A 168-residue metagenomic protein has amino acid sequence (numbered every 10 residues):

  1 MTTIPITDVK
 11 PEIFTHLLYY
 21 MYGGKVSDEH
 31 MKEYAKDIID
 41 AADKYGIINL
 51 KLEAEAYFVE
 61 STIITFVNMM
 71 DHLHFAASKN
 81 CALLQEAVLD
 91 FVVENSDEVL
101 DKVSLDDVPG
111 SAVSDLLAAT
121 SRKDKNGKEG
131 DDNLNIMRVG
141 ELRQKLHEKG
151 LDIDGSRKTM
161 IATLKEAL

Functional and structural regions predicted by a protein language model:
M1-P5, E60, H72-F75, E98-L116 (+1 more regions): Long amphipathic alpha-helical assembly cores
M1-T65, A77-S78: Canonical BTB/POZ domain core
E12-H16, E33, D37-D40, N49 (+9 more regions): Acidic, Ser/Thr-rich intrinsically disordered and amphipathic helical segments
K25, G46-N49, F58, T62 (+7 more regions): Eukaryotic basic, amphipathic alpha-helical target segments in cytosolic regions
D28-K32, N49-L52, T65, L83 (+3 more regions): Short, flexible/disordered secondary-structure transition segments
A82-V108: C-terminal anion-handling pockets and recognition modules
D124-L168: Basic helix-extension-helix modules of the SAP/HeH family
